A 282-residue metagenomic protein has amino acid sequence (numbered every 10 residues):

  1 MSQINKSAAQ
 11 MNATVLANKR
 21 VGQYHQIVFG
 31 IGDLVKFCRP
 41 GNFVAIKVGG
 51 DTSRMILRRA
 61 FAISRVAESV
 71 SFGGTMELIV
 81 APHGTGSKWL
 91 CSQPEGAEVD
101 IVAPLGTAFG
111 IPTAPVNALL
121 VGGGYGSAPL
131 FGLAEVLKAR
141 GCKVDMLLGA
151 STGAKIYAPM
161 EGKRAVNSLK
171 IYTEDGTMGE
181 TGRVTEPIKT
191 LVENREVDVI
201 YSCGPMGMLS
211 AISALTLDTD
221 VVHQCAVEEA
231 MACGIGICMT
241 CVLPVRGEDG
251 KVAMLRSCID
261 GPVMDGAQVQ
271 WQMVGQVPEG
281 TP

Functional and structural regions predicted by a protein language model:
S2-E95: Ferredoxin-reductase
A17, R65, I171-T173, C225 (+1 more regions): Structural signal for conserved beta-strand scaffold positions within catalytic alpha/beta enzyme cores
G49-S53, A103-A108, G247: Short, charged beta-turn/beta-strand-edge "cap" motif at the junction between a beta-strand and an adjacent loop
T85-A232: FNR/FR-type flavoprotein reductase catalytic core
P129, M206, E229-V263: Local cysteine-cluster metal-coordination motifs and their immediate loop/turn environment, predominantly Fe-S cluster
R183-K189, I237-V242, Q272: Short, surface-exposed amphipathic charged segments that create phosphate/polyanion-binding patches used for binding
P244, L255-P282: Short Fe-S-cluster ligation motifs
